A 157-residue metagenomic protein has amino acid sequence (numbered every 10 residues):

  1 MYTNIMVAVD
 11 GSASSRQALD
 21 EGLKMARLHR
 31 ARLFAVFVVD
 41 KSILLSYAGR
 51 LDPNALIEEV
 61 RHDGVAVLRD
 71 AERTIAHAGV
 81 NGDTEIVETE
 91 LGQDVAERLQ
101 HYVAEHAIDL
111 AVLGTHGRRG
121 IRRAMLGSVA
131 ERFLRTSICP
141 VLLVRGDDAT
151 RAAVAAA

Functional and structural regions predicted by a protein language model:
T3-D52, T74-D83, A149, A156-A157: Small/aliphatic-rich secondary-structure junction motif
F37, I86-E88, R145: Residue-level recognition of beta-strand->loop/alpha-helix junctions
R50-N54, H101-V103, V129-A130: Short, hinge-like loop/turn segments at secondary-structure boundaries
P53-A66: A short acidic, glycine-rich active-site loop that binds or catalyzes chemistry on phosphate/adenosine moieties
R73-A111, A149-R151, A157: Structural beta-alpha unit
L110-R132, T150-V154: Glycine-rich, Arg-bearing micro-motifs that act as flexible, cationic patches
V129, S137-I138: Short, structured coil segments at secondary-structure junctions
V141-R151: Short, flexible loop segments at boundaries between secondary-structure elements
